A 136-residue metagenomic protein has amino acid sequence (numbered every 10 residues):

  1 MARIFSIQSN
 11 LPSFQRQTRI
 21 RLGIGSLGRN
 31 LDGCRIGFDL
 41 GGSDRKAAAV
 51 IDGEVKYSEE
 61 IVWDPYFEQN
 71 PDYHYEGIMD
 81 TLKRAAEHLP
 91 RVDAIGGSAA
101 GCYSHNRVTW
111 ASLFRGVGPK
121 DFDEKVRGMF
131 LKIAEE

Functional and structural regions predicted by a protein language model:
M1, V62-M79, A94, G101-E136: Glycine-rich phosphate-binding loop and adjoining helix at the ATP-binding site of ATP-dependent phosphoryl-transfer
M1-G33: Non-catalytic propeptide/linker segments at domain boundaries
R21-K56: Gly/Thr-rich phosphate-binding beta-strand-loop-beta motif of the actin/hexokinase/Hsp70
S26, A85, K132-I133: Short, flexible, glycine/charge-rich loop motifs used to bind or transfer phosphoryl groups or to couple energy/partner
C34-G37, Y75-V92: Short amphipathic alpha-helices and their capping/turn segments at secondary-structure boundaries
D39, G96-S98: Short beta-strand segments
D52-E54, A99-S104: Active-site-proximal loop/short-helix segments that contain or immediately flank catalytic acid/base residue(s)
S58-E60: Residue-level detector of high-confidence beta-strand sites
